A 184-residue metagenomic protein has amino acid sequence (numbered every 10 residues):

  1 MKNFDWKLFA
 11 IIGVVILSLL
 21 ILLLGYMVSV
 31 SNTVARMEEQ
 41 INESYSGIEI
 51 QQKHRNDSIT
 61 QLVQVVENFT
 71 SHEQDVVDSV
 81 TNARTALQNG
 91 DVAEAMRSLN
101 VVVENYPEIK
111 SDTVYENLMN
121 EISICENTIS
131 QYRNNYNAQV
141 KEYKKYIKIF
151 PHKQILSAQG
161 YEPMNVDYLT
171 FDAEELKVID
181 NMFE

Functional and structural regions predicted by a protein language model:
M1-E184: A helix-centric hydrophobic-segment signal that preferentially recognizes long, alpha-helical stretches used
